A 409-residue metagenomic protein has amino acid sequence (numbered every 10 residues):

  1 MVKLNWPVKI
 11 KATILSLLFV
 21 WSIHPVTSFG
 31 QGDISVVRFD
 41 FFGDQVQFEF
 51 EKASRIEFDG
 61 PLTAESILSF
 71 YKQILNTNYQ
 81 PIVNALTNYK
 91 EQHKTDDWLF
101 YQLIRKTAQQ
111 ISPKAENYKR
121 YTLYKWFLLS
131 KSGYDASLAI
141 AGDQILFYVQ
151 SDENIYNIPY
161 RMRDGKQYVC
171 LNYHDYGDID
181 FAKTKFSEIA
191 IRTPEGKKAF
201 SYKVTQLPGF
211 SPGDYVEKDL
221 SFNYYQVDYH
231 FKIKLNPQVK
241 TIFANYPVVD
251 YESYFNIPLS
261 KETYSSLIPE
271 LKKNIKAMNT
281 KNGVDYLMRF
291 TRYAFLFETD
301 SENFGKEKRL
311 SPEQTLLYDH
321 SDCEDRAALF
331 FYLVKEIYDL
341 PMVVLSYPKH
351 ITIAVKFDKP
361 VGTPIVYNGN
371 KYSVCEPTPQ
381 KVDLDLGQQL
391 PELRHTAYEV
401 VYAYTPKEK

Functional and structural regions predicted by a protein language model:
M1-K9: N-terminal secretory signal peptides that target proteins for export/translocation
V8, P25-V26: Generic low-complexity segments that are intrinsically disordered, proline-rich and/or Lys/Arg-biased
I10-A12, A327: Hydrophobic alpha-helical segments, especially transmembrane helices and their immediate juxtamembrane helical caps
I14-H24: Bacterial N-terminal signal peptides
F29-K409: A structural boundary/capping signal
